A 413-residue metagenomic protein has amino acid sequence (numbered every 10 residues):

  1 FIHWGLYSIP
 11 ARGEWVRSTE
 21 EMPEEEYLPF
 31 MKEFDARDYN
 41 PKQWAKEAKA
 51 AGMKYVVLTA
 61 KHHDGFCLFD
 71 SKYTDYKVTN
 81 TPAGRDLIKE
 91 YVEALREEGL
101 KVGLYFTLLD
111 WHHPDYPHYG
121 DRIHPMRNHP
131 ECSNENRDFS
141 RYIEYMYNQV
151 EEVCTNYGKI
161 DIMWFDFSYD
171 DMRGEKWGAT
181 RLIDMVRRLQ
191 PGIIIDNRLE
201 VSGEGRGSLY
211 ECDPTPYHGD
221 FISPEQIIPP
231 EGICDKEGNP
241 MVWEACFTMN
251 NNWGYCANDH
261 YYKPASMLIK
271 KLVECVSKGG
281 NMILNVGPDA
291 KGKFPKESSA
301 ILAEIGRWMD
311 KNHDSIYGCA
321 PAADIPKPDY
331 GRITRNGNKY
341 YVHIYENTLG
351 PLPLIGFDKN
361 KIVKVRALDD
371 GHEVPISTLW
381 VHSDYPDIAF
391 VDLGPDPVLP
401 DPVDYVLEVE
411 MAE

Functional and structural regions predicted by a protein language model:
F1-E413: Mature catalytic domains of secreted/periplasmic carbohydrate-active enzymes
